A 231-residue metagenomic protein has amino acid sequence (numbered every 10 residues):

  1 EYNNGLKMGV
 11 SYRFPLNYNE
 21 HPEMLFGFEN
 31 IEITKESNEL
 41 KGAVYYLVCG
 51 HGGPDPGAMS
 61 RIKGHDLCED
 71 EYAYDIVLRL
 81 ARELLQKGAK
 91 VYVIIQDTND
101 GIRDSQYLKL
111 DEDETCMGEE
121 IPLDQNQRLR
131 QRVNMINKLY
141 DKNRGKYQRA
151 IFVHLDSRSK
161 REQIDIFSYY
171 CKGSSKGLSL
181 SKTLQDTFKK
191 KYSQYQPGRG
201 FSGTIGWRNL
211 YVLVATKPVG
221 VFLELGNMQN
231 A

Functional and structural regions predicted by a protein language model:
E1-A231: Catalytic-site microenvironment of enzymes that process N-acetyl-hexosamine-containing cell-wall polysaccharides
